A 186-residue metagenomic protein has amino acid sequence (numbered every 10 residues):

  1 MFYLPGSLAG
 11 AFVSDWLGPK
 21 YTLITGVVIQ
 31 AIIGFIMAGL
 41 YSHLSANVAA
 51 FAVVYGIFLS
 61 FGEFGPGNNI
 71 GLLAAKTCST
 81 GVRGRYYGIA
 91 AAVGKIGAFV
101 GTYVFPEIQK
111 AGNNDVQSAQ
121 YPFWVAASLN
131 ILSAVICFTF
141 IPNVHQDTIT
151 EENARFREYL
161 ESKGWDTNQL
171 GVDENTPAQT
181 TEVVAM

Functional and structural regions predicted by a protein language model:
M1-M186: Alpha-helical transmembrane bundle of multi-pass membrane proteins
